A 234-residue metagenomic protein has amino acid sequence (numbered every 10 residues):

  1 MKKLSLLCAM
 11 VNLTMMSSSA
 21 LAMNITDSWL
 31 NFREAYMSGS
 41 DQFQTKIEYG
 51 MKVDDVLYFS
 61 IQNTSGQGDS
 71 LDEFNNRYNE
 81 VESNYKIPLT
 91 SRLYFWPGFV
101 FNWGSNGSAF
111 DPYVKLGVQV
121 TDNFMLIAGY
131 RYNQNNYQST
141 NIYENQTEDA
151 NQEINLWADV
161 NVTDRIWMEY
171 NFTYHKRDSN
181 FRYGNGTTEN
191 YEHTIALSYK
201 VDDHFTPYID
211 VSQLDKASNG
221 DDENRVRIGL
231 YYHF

Functional and structural regions predicted by a protein language model:
M1-W29: Cleavable N-terminal export/targeting peptides
A20-L71, Y78: Short glycine/proline- and aromatic-enriched beta-strand/turn motifs that initiate or cap beta-hairpins
I25-S28, D55-I61, P88-P97, D122-A128 (+3 more regions): Repeated loop/turn-to-beta-strand initiation elements of outer-membrane beta-barrel proteins
F32-S38, N63-D69, F99-S105, Y130-N136 (+3 more regions): Transmembrane beta-strands of outer-membrane beta-barrel pores
D41-I47, N75-V81, S108-P112, Q146-I154 (+2 more regions): Residues that define the transmembrane beta-barrel architecture of outer-membrane proteins
T90-L93, A109-N180: Detector for outer-membrane/organellar transmembrane beta-barrel domains, recognizing the amphipathic beta-strand
V160, I195-Y199, D222-F234: Outer-membrane beta-barrel "beta-signal"
W167-D210: Outer membrane beta-barrel transmembrane domains
